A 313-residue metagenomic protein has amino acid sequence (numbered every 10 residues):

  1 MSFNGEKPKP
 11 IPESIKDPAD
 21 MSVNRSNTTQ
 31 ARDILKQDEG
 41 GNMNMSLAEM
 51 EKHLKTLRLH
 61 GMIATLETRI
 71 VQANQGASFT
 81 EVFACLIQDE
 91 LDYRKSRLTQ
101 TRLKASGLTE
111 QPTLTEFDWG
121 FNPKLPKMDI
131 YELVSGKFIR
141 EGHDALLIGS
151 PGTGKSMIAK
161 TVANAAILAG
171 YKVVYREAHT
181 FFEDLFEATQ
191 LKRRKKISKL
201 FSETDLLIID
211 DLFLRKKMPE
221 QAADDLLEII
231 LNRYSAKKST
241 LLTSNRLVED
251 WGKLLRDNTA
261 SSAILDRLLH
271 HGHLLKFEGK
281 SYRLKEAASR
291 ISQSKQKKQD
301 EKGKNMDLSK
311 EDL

Functional and structural regions predicted by a protein language model:
M1-K52, K199, I291-L313: Intrinsically disordered, low-complexity and often Lys/Arg-enriched segments
G40, L66, K172, R176 (+3 more regions): Replace "adjacent to P-loop NTPase cores in ATP/GTP-dependent enzymes" with "adjacent to NTP-binding cores
K55-T56, H60-E110: Interdomain "pre-motor" coupling segment immediately N-terminal to P-loop NTPase/helicase cores
P112-V134: N-terminal pre-Walker A segment at the start of P-loop NTPase domains
V134-G142: Phosphate-binding P-loop
D144-L146, L206, S239-L241: Residue-level preference for the first positions of well-ordered beta-strands
L147-Y171: Walker A/P-loop
